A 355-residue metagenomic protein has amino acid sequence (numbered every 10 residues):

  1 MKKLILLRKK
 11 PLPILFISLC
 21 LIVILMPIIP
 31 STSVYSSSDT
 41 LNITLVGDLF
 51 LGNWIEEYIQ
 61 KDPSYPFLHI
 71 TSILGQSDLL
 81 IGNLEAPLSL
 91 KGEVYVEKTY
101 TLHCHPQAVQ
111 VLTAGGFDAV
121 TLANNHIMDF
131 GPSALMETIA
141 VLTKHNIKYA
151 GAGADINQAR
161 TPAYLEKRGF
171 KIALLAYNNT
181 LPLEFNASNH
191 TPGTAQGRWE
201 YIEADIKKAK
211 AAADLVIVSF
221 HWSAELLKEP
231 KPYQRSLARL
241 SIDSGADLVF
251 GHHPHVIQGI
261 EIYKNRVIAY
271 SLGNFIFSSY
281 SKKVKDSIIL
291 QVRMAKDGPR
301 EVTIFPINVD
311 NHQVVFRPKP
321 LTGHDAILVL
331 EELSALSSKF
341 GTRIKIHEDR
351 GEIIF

Functional and structural regions predicted by a protein language model:
L4-I17: N-terminal Sec-pathway targeting helices
K9-P11, L25-I28: Selective for proline/serine-rich intrinsically disordered segments in cytosolic/nuclear regulatory regions
F16-P27: Bacterial N-terminal signal peptides
I28-F355: Acidic, metal/ion-coordinating pockets
